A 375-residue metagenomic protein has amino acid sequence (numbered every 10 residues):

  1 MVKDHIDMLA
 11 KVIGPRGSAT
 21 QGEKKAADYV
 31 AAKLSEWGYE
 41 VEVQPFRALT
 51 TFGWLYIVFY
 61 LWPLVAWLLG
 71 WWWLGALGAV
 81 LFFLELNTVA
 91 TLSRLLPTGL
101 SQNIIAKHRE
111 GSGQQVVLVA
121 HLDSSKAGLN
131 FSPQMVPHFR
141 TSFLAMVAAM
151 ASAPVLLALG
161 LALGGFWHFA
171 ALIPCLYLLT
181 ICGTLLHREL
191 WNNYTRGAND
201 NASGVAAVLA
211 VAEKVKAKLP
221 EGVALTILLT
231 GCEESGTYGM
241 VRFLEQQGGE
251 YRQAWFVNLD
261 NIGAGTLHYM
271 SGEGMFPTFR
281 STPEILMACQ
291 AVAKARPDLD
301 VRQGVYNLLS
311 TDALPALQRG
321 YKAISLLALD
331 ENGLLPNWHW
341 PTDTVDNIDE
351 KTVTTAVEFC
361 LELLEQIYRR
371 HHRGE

Functional and structural regions predicted by a protein language model:
M1-K25, W37, L92, E189-Y194 (+3 more regions): N-terminal capping segment at the start of a domain
D4, M8, K25, Y29 (+7 more regions): Extracytoplasmic/secreted proteins, especially bacterial periplasmic and envelope-associated proteins
K11, L209-K216, E362-Q366: Short glycine/serine- and small hydrophobic-enriched flexible loop segments
R16-R109, L129-G165, F169-I173: A non-catalytic alpha/beta surface segment that caps or lines the substrate-entry region of metallo-dependent hydrolase
V43, V117-V119, T226-L229, A254-N258 (+1 more regions): Structural recognition of the beta-strand scaffold that forms the well-ordered cores of secreted hydrolase catalytic
P45, T266-E375: Active-site-adjacent substrate-binding region of metalloamidase/peptidase-like peptide-processing proteins
G78-I105, S124-L129, L157-R280, V305-A313: Acidic/histidine-rich catalytic neighborhood of metal-dependent amide-processing enzymes
H108-V116: Proline/glycine-enriched tight loop/beta-turn segments at coil->beta junctions that connect or precede beta-strands
